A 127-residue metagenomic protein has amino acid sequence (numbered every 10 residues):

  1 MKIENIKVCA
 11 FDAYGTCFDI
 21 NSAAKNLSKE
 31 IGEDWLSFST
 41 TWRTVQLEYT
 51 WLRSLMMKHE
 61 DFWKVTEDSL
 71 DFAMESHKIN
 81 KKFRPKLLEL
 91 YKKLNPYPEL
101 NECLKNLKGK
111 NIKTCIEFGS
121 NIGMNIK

Functional and structural regions predicted by a protein language model:
M1-L47: Active-site neighborhood of HAD-like aspartate-dependent phosphohydrolases
I6-K7, D12, W63-T66, L70 (+1 more regions): Hydrophobic alpha-helical segments
C17, E33, H77, L90 (+1 more regions): Residues at alpha-helix boundaries and the short loops/turns that link adjacent helices
S22, L55-M56, P98: Solvent-exposed, flexible loop/coil residues
A24-K25, S39, R43, W63-D71 (+2 more regions): An amphipathic alpha-helix signature
K25, K29, T40, T44 (+5 more regions): Replace "anionic and nucleotidyl ligands
L36, E48-K86: A metal-dependent, Asp-based hydrolase signature
W63-K64, K82-G123: Short, acidic loop-to-helix structural element flanking the phosphoryl-transfer center in phosphate-processing enzymes
